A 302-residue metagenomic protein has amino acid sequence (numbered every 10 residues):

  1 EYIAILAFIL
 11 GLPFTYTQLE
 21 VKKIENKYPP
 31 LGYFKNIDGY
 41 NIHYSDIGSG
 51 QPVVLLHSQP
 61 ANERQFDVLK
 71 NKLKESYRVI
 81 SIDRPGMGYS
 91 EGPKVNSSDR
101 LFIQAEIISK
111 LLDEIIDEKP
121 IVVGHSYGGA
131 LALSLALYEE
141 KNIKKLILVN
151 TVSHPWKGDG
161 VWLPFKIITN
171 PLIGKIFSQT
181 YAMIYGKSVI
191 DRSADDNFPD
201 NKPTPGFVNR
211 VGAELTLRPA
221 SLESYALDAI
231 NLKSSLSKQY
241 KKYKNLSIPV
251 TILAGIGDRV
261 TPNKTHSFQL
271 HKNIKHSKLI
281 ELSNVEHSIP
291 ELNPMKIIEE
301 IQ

Functional and structural regions predicted by a protein language model:
E1-V53, E75-Y77, E118: Alpha/beta-hydrolase fold catalytic core
K22-I24, G160, A182-K244: Conserved alpha/beta-hydrolase catalytic His-Asp/Glu region
Y40, D46-Y89: Conserved HGGG/HGGXW glycine-rich cap/lid loop of the alpha/beta-hydrolase fold
S45-I47, R84-V123, Y127: Active-site loop/oxyanion-hole signature of alpha/beta-hydrolase fold enzymes
L137, I147-I176: Flexible "cap/lid" loop of the alpha/beta hydrolase fold
N231, G257-T261, H287-S288: Acidic catalytic loop of the alpha/beta-hydrolase fold
L246, I252-A254: Short beta-strand/loop motif that positions the catalytic acidic residue of the alpha/beta-hydrolase fold
V285-P294: Catalytic histidine-centered segment of alpha/beta-hydrolase-like enzymes
